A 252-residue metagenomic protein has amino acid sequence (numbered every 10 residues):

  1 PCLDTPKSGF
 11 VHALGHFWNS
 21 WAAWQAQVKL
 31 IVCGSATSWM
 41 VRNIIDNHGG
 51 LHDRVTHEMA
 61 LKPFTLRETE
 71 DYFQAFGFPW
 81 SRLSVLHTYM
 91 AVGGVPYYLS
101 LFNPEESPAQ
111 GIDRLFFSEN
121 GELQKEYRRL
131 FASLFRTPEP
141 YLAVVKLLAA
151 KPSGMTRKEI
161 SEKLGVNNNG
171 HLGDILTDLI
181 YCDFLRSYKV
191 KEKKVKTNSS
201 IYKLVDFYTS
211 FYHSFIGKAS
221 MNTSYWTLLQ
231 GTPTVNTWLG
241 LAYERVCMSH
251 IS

Functional and structural regions predicted by a protein language model:
P1-L229, P233: Phosphate-binding site recognition
T227-S252: Acidic-basic catalytic patches of nuclease active cores, encompassing PD-(D/E)XK and other metal-cofactor nuclease
